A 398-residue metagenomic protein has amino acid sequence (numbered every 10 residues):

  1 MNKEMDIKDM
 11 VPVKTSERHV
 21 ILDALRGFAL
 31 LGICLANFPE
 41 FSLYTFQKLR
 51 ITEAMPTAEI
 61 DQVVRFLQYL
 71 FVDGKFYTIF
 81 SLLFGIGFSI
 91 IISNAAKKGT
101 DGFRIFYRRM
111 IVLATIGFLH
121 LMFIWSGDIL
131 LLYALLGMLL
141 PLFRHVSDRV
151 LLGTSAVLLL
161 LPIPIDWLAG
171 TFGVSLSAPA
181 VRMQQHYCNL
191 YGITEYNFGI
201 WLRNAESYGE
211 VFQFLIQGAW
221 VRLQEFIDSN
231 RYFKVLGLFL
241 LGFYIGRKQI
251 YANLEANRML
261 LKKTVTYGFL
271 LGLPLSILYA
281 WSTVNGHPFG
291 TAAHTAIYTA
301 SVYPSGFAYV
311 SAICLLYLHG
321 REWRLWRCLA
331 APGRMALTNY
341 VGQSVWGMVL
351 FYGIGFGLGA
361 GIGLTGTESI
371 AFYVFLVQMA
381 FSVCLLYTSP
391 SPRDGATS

Functional and structural regions predicted by a protein language model:
I7-L82: N-terminal signal-anchor module of multipass membrane proteins
T57-Q68, Y208-Q224, P288-A292: Juxtamembrane membrane-water interface segments that cap and precede transmembrane helices
I60-H120: Membrane helical hairpin/interfacial module
T78-S93, I129-L142, N230-N253, S301-E322: Specific transmembrane alpha-helix
F103, P141-T154, I245-V265: Solvent-exposed interhelical
V157-G237, L241: Long hydrophobic alpha-helical segments that form multi-pass transmembrane helix bundles in integral membrane proteins
F243, H287-Y387: Alpha-helical transmembrane segments of multi-pass integral membrane proteins
Y387-P392, A396: Conserved small/polar residues in nucleotide/adenosyl-binding loops
